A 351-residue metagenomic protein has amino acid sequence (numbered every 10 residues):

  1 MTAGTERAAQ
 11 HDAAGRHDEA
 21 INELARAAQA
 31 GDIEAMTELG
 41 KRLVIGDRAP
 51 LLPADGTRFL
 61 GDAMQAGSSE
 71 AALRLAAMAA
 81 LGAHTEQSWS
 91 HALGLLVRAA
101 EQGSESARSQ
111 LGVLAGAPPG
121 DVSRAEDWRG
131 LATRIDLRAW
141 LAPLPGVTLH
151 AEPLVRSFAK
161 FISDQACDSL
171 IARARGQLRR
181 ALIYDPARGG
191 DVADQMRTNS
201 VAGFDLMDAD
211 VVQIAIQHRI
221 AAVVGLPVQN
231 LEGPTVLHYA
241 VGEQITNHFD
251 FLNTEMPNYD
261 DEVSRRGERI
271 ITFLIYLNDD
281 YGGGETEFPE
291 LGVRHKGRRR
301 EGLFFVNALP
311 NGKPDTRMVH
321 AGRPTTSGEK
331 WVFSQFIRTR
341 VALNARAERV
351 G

Functional and structural regions predicted by a protein language model:
T2, E6-G15, A20, R26 (+6 more regions): Fe(II)/2-oxoglutarate oxygenase catalytic core
I33-M36, S69-A72, E105-R108: Helix-start (N-cap) detector for alpha-helical repeat units in TPR-like alpha-solenoids, especially tetratricopeptide
D47-L52, H84-S88: Short coil/turn connectors between adjacent alpha-helices in alpha-solenoid helical repeat scaffolds
